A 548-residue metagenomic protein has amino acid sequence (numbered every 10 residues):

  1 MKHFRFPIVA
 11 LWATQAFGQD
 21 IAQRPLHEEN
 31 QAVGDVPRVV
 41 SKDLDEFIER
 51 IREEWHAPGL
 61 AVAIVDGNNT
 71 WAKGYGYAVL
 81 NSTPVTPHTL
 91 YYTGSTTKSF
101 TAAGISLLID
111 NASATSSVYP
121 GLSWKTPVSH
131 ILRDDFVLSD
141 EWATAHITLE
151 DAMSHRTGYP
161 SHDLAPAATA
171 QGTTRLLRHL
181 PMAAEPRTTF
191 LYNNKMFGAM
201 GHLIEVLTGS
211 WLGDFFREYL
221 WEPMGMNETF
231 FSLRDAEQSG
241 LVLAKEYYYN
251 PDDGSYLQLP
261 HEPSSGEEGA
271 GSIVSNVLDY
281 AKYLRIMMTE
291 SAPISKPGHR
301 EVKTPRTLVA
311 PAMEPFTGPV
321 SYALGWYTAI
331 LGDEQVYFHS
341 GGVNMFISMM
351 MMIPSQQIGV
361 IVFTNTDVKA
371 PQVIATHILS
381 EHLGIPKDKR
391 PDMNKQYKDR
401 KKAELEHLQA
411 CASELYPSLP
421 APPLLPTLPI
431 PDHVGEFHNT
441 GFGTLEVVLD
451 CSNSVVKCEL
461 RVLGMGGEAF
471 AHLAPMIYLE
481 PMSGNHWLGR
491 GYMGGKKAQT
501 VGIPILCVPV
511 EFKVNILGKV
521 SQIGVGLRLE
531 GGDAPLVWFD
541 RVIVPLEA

Functional and structural regions predicted by a protein language model:
M1-G18: Fungal secretory targeting signals
Q19-K73, Y92, D214-R217, Q258-A548: Catalytic loop of the DD-peptidase/beta-lactamase superfamily, centered on the K-T-G motif and neighboring
G34-T93, D110-S123, H130, F136-S139 (+1 more regions): Short, conserved catalytic-motif segment at the N-terminal edge
P58, P87, A143, P186 (+1 more regions): Exposed loop/turn and edge beta-strand positions of beta-sandwich/beta-sheet ligand-binding modules
N69, G74-V79, L138-N344, S348-M349: Short, surface-exposed loop or secondary-structure junction motifs that flank catalytic or metal-binding residues
